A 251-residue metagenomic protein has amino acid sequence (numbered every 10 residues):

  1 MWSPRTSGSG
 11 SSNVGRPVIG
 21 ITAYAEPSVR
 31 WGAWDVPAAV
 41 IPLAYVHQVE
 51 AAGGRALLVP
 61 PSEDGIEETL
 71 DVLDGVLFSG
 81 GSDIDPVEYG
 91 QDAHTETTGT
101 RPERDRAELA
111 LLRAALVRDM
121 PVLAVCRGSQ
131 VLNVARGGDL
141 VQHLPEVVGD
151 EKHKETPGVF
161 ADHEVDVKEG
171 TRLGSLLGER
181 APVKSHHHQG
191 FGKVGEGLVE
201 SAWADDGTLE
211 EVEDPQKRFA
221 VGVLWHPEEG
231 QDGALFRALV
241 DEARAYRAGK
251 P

Functional and structural regions predicted by a protein language model:
M1-P121, V134-R136, V141, P145-L176 (+5 more regions): N-terminal beta1-alpha1 cap of cysteine-dependent amidohydrolase-like domains
C126: Conserved G/P- and acidic residue-centered "switch" motifs that form tight phosphate/ATP-binding loops in soluble
V221-L224: Active-site-proximal beta-strand elements of phosphoester/diester hydrolases
